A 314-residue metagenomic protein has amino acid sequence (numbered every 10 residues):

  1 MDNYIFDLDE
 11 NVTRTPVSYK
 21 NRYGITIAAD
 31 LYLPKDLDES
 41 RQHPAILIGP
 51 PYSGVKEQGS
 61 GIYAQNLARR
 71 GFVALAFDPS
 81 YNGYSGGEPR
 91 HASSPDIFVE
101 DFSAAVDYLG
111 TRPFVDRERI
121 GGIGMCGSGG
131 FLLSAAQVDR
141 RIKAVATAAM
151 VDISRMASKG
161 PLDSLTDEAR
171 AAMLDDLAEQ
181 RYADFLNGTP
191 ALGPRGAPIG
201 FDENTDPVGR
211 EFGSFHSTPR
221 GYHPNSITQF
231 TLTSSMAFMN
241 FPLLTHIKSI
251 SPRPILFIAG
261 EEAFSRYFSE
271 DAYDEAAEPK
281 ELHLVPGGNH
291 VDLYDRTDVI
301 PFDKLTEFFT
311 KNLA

Functional and structural regions predicted by a protein language model:
D2-R41, Y294: N-terminal cap/lid segment of alpha/beta-hydrolase-fold proteins
S53-Q65, P79: The serine-hydrolase catalytic nucleophile loop
N66-G86: Conserved alpha/beta-hydrolase
A92-P113: Alpha/beta-hydrolase active-site loop
P113-C126: Alpha/beta-hydrolase fold nucleophile elbow
L133-S214: Alpha/beta-hydrolase-fold enzymes
I250, L256-A259: Short beta-strand/loop motif that positions the catalytic acidic residue of the alpha/beta-hydrolase fold
G288-V299: Catalytic histidine-centered segment of alpha/beta-hydrolase-like enzymes
